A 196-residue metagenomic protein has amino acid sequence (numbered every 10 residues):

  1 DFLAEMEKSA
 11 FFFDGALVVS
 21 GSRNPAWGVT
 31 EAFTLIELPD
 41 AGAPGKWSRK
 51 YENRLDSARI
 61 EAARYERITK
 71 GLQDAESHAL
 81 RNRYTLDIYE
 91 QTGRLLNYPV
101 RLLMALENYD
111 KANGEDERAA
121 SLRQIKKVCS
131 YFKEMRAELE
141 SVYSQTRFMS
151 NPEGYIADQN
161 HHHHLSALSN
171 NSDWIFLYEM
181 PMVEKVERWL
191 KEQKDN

Functional and structural regions predicted by a protein language model:
D1-N196: Substrate-binding groove of N-acetylhexosamine-processing glycoside hydrolases
